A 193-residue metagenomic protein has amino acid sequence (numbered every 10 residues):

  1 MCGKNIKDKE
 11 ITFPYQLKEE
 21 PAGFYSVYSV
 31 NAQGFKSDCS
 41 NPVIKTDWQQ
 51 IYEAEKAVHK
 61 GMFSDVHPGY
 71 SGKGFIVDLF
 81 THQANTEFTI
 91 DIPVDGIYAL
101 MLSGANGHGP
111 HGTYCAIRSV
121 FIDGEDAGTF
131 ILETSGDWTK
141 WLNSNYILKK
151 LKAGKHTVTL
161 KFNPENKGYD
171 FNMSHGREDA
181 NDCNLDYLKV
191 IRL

Functional and structural regions predicted by a protein language model:
G3-K4, G124: Residue-level detection of beta-strand-connecting loop/turn positions
K4, K18-E20, P93, L151: Generic structural signal for beta-strand residues in well-ordered domains
K4-T12: Short beta-strand segments within Ig-like beta-sandwich modules, predominantly Fibronectin type-III
I11-F13, P21, L142: Exposed loop/turn and edge beta-strand positions of beta-sandwich/beta-sheet ligand-binding modules
L17-F35: Beta-strand-rich modules
S40-L193: Extracytoplasmic
